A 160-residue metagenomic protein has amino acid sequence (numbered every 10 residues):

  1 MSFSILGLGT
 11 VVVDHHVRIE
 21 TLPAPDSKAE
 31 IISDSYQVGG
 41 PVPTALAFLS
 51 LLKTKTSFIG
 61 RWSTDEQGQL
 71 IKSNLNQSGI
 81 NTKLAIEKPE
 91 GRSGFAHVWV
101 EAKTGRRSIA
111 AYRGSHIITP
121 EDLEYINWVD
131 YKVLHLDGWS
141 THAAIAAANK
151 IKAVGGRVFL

Functional and structural regions predicted by a protein language model:
M1-I59, E66-Q69, Q77, K150 (+1 more regions): Glycine-rich phosphate/adenosyl-contacting loop at the front of the ribokinase-like
M1-V11, S73-E87, W99-L160: Ribokinase/PfkB-type carbohydrate-kinase core domain
H16-E30, G39, L46, L70 (+6 more regions): Residues in flexible loops and secondary-structure boundaries
S35, W62, D137-S140: Short loop or secondary-structure boundary microenvironments that flank and position key functional residues
I59-T64, K83-S93: Beta-strand->loop->alpha-helix junctions that form or flank phosphate-binding loops in nucleotide-handling enzymes
A96: Conserved beta-strand and immediately adjacent loop positions that scaffold enzyme active sites
